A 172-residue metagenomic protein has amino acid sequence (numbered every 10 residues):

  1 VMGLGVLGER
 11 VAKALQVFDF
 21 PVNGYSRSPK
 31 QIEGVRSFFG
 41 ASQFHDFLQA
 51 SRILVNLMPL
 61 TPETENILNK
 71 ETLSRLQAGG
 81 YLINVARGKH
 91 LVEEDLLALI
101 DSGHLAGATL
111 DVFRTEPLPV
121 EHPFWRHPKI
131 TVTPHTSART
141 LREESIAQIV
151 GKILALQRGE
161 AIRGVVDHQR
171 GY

Functional and structural regions predicted by a protein language model:
V1-Q16: Glycine-rich adenosine-cofactor-binding loop
M2, L110, P134: Active-site flanking residues adjacent to catalytic metal/cofactor-binding acidic residues
V6-E9, K89-H90, T115-E116, R139: Active-site environment of divalent metal-dependent phosphoester hydrolases
D19: Short glycine-rich hinge loops at helix-strand junctions in the catalytic core of two-component histidine kinases
V22-G24: Short beta-strand "acidic-cap" motif of Rossmann-like dinucleotide-binding folds
P29-P123: Rossmann-like adenosine-cofactor binding region
P117-Y172: C-terminal helix-to-coil terminal segments
